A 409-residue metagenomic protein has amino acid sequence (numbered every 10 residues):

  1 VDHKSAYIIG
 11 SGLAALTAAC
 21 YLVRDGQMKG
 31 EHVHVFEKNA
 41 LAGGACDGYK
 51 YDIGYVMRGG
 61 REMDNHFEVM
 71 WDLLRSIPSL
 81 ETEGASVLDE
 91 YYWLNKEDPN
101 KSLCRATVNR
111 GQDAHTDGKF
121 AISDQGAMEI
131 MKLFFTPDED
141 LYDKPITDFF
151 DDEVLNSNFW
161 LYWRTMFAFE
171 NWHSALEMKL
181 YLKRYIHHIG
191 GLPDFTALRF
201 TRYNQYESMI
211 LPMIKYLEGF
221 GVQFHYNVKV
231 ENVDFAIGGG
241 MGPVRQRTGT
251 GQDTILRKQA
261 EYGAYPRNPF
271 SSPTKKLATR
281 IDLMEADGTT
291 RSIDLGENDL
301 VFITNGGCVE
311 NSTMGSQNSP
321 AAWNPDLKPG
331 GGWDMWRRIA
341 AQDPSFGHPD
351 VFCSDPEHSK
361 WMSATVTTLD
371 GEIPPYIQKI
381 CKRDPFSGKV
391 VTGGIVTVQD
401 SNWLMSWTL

Functional and structural regions predicted by a protein language model:
V1-A14: Beta1/beta-strand and adjacent pyrophosphate-binding region of the FAD-binding site in flavoprotein oxidoreductases
S5, E31-H32, Q223: Residues at the starts of beta-strands that form the adenosine-phosphate
V23-Y49: Glycine-rich FAD pyrophosphate-binding loop
D52-W93: Conserved FAD-binding subdomain of flavin-dependent enzymes
L80-R184, L198-F200: Rossmann-like flavin
R184-G240, Y262-D299, N305, D326: Helical element adjacent to the flavin cofactor pocket in flavoenzyme catalytic cores
G239-G249, D253, A260, A264: Intrinsic, low-complexity polybasic segments
N268-G388: Glycine-rich loop(s) and the adjacent beta-strand/alpha-helix scaffold that form part
